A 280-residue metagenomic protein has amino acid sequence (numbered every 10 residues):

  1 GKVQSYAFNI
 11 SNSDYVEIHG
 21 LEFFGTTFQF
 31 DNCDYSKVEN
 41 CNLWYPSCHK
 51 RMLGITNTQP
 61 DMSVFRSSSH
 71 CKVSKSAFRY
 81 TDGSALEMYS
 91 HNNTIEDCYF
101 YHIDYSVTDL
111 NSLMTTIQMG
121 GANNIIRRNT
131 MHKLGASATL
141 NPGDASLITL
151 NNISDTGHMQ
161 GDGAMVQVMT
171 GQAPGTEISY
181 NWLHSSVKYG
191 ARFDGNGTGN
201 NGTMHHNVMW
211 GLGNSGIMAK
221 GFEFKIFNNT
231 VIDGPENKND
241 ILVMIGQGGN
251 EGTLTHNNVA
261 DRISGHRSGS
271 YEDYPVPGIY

Functional and structural regions predicted by a protein language model:
G1-L21: Extended, small-residue-rich solenoid/repeat segments and analogous flexible loops that form exposed scaffolds
K2-A7, F24-G25, M52-F65, Y80-E87 (+7 more regions): Extracellular beta-strand/beta-solenoid scaffold signature
F8, F28-N32, N141-P142, A219: Short, T/G/N/S-enriched strand-turn elements that build extracellular solenoid repeat scaffolds
D14-F24, D34-S47, S69-G83, H91-S106 (+6 more regions): Right-handed parallel beta-helix
Q29, S90, Y99, G143 (+3 more regions): Intrinsic disorder/low-structure terminal segments
N111, P142-G143, I217, G221 (+1 more regions): Aromatic- and carboxylate-enriched substrate-binding clefts and catalytic-loop regions of carbohydrate-active enzymes
